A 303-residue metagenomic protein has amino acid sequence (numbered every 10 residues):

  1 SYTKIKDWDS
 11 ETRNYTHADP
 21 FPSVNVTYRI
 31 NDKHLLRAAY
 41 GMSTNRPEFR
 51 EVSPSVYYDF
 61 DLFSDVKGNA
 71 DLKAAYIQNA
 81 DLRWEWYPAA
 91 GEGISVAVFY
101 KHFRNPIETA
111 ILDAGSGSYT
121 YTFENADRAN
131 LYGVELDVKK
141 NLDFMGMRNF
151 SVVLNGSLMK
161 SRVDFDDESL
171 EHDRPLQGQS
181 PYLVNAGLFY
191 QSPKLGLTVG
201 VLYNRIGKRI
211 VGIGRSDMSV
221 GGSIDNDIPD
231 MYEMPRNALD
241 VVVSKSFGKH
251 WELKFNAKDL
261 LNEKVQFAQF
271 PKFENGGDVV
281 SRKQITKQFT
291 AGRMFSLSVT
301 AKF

Functional and structural regions predicted by a protein language model:
S1-I5, K33, S43-P47, A89-G91 (+4 more regions): Structural signature of outer-membrane beta-barrel domains
S1-L35, Y57: Signature of Gram-negative outer-membrane beta-barrel scaffolds
Y2-S10, F49-S55, L62-S64, P106-G115 (+3 more regions): Outer-membrane beta-barrel translocator domains and adjoining extracellular loop/strand segments of Gram-negative
P22-I30, H34-M42, Q78-P88, E92-Y100 (+7 more regions): Membrane-embedded beta-strands that build the outer-membrane beta-barrel scaffold
T44-S95, Y100-F103, A114-N141, Q177-Y182 (+3 more regions): Outer-membrane beta-barrel signature, preferentially recognizing the C-terminal barrel domain of Gram-negative
V98-F103, S118-I213: Gram-negative outer-membrane beta-barrel transporters
R104, R205-G221, S244-F303: C-terminal beta-signal and adjacent terminal beta-strands/loops of Gram-negative outer-membrane beta-barrel proteins
I224-D225: Short Pro/Gly-enriched beta-strand edge/turn motifs at strand-loop
